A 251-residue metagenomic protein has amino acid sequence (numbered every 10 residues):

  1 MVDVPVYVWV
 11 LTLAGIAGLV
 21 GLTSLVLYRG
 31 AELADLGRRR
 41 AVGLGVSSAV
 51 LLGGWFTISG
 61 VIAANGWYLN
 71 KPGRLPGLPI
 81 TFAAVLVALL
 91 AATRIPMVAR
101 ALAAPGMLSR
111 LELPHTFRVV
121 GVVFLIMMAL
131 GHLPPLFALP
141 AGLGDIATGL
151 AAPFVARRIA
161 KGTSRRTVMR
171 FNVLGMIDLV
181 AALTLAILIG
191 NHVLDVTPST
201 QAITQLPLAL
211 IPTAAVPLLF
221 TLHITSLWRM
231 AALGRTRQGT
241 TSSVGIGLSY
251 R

Functional and structural regions predicted by a protein language model:
M1-G21, L69-A83, A209: Hydrophobic transmembrane alpha-helical segments in integral membrane proteins
L13-L22, T81-P96, A147-V155, L210-R229: Hydrophobic cores of alpha-helical transmembrane segments in multi-pass inner/ER membrane proteins, independent
L27-L33, S59-N70, F124-L133, I189-V193: Juxtamembrane "helix-exit" motif on the non-cytosolic side of transmembrane helices
A31-L44, Y68-P72, M97-L108, R158-T167 (+1 more regions): Membrane-interface helix-boundary motifs at transmembrane edges
S48-L89, T93-A103: Early transmembrane hairpin module of multi-pass membrane proteins
I95-S164: Membrane-proximal helix-loop-helix units in multi-pass membrane proteins
T167-T184: Hydrophobic alpha-helical membrane-insertion segments
N191-I211: Short, membrane-exposed interhelical loops at transmembrane-helix boundaries
